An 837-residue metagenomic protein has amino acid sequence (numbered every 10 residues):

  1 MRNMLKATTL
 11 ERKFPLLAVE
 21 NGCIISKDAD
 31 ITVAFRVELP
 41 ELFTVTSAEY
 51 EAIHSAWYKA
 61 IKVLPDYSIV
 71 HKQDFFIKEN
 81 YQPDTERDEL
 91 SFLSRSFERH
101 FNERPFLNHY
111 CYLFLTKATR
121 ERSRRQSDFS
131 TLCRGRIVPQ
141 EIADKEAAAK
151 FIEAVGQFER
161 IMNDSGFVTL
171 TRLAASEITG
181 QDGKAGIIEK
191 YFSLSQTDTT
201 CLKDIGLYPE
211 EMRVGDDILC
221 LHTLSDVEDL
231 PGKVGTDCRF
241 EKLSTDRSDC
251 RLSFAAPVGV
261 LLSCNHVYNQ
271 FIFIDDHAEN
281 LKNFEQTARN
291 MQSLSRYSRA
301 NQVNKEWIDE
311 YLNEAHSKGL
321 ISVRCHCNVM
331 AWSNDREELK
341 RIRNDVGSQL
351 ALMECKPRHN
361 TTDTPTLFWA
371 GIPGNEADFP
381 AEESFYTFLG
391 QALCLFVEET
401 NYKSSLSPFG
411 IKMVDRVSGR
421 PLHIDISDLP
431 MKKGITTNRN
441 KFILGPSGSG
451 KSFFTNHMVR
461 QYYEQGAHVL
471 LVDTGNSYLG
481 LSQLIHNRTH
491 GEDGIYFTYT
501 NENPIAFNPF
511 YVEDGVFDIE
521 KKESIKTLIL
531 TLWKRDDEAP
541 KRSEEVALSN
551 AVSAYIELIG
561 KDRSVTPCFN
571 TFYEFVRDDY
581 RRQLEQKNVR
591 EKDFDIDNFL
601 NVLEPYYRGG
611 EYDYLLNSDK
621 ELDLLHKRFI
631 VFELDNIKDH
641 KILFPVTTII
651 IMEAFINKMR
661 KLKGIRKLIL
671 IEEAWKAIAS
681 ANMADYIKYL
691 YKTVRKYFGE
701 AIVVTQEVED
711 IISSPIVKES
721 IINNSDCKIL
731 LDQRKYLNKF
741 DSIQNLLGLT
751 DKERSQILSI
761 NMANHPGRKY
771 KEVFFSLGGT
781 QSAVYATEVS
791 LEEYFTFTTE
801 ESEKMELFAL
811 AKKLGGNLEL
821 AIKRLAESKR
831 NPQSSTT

Functional and structural regions predicted by a protein language model:
M1-E399: Extended, folded cores of ATP/NTP-driven motor/assembly subunits in large transport and secretion machines
C23-A29, N102-L107, S317-S322, V414-R416 (+3 more regions): Short glycine/proline-enriched loop/turn "hinge" motifs that connect secondary-structure elements and lie
L39-E41, D74-F76, K117-T119, S333 (+6 more regions): Short, flexible loop/turn elements at secondary-structure junctions
S47, E51-V63, S263, C355-K356 (+9 more regions): P-loop NTPase motor domains
T85-L90, S127-L132, G374-A377, I485-T489 (+5 more regions): Short secondary-structure boundary/capping segments
L132-I161, M353, G445-G450, F795-A821: Short, cationic low-complexity segments
S427-Q461, V469-L481, I495-N503, D635-S755 (+1 more regions): Conserved P-loop NTPase motor cores
T750-A811: Conserved P-loop NTPase
